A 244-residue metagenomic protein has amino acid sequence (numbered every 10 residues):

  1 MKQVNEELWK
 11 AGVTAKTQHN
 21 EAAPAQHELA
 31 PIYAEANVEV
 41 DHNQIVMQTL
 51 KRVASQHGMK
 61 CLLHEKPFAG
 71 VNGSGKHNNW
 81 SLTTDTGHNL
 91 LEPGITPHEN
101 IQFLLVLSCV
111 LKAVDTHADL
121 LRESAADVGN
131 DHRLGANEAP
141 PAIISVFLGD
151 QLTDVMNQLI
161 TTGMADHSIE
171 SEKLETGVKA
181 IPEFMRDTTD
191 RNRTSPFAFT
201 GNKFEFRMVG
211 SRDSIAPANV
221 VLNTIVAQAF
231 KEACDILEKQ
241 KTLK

Functional and structural regions predicted by a protein language model:
M1-L63, N72-K244: Glycine-rich, acidic/polar active-site loops that bind/position phosphate-bearing ligands
P67: Glycine-rich N-terminal segment of FAD-binding domains in flavoprotein oxidoreductases, spanning the beta-loop-helix
